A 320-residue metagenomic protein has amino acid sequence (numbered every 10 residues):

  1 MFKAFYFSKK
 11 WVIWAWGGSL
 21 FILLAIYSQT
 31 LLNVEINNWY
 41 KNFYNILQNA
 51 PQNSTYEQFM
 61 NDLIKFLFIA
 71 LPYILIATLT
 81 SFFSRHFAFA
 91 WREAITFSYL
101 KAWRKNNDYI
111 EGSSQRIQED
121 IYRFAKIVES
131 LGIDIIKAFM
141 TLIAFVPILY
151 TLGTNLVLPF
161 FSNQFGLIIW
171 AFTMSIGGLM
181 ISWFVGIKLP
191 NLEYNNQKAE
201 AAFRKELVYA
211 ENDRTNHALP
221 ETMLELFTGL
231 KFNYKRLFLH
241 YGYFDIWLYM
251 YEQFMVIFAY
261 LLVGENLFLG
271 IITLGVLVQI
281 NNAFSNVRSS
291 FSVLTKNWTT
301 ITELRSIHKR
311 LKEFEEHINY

Functional and structural regions predicted by a protein language model:
M1-N33, N42-F66, T80, S84 (+5 more regions): Membrane-integrated ABC transporters
L20-L32, I36, L71-A88, T173-K188 (+2 more regions): Hydrophobic alpha-helical membrane-associated segments
N37-K41, T96-L100, F145, S182 (+7 more regions): Alpha-helical transmembrane segments of polytopic integral membrane proteins, especially the permease/helical cores
K41, N45, N49, A77 (+9 more regions): Membrane-water interface at transmembrane helix exits
H86-F97, K101, W170-T215, I272 (+3 more regions): Cytoplasmic coupling helices
Q118-W170, M255: Hydrophobic alpha-helical transmembrane segments of ABC transporter permease domains
R123, K198-K205, Y209-F254, F258 (+2 more regions): An intracellular "coupling" helix at the cytosolic face of ABC transporter transmembrane type-1 domains
Y150-I176, H240-H308: Helix-loop-helix
